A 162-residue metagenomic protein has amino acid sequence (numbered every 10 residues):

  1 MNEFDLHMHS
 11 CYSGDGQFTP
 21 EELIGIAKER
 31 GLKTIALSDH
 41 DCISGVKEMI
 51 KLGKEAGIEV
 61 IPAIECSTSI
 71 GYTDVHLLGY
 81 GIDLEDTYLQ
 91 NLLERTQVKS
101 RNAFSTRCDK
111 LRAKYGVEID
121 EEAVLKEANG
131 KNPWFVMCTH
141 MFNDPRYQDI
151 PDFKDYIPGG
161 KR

Functional and structural regions predicted by a protein language model:
M1-T73, Y156-G160: An N-terminally biased module of ancient metal coordination in phosphate/nucleic-acid-related enzymes
K54-R162: Extended substrate/RNA-proximal surfaces in nucleic-acid metabolism proteins
